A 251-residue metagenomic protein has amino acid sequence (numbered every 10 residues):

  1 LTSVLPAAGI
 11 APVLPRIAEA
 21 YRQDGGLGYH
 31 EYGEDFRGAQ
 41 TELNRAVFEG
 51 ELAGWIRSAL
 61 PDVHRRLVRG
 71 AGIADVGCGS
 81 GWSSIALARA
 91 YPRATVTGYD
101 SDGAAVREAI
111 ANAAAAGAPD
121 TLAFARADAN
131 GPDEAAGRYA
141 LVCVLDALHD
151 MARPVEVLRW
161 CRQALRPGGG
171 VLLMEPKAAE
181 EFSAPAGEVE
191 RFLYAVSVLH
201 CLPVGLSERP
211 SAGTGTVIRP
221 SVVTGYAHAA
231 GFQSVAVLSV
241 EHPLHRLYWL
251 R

Functional and structural regions predicted by a protein language model:
L1-A71: Conserved Class I S-adenosyl-L-methionine-dependent methyltransferase catalytic core
G72-A74, S84-G131: Class I SAM-dependent methyltransferase SAM/SAH-binding core
G77-G81: Class I SAM-dependent methyltransferase "Motif I" SAM/SAH-binding loop
N130-V142: A short acidic, Gly/Pro-enriched loop at the edge of an enzyme's catalytic core that lines a small-molecule cofactor
A140-P154: A short SAM/SAH-binding and catalytic strip from SAM-dependent methyltransferases
V155-P167: A short glycine-rich, Lys/Arg-flanked "PGG" loop and its adjoining helix->strand segment in the class I
M174-A230: C-terminal alpha-helical "lid/dimerization" subdomain adjacent to the S-adenosyl-L-methionine
G231-R251: Core SAM-dependent methyltransferase catalytic element
